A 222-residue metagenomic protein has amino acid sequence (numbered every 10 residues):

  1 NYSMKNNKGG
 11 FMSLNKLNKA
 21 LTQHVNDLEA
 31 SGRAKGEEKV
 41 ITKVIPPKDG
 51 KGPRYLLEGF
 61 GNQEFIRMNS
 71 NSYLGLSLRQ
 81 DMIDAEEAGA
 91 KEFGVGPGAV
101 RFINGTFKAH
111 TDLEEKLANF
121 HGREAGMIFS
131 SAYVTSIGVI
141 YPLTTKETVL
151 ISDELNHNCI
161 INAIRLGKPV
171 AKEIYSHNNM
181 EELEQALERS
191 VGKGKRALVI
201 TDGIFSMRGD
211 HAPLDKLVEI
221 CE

Functional and structural regions predicted by a protein language model:
N7-N119, E222: N-terminal glycine-rich, Lys/His-bearing helix-loop that initiates the first secondary-structure elements of many
N62-E64, T148, A197: The start of beta-strands in P-loop NTPase/AAA+ ATPase cores
L76, I103-T106, N158, M180-E181 (+1 more regions): Short, small-residue-enriched loops and turns at beta-alpha junctions that line or gate enzyme active sites
A85, G89, P142, A163 (+2 more regions): Alpha-helical structural signal in soluble globular domains
T106-L117, R123-K146: Conserved beta-loop-alpha segment that forms the PLP phosphate-binding cup at the N-terminus of a helix
T144-G194: PLP-dependent aminotransferase-like
E173, H177-E222: Active-site phosphate-binding strand-loop segment of PLP-dependent enzymes
